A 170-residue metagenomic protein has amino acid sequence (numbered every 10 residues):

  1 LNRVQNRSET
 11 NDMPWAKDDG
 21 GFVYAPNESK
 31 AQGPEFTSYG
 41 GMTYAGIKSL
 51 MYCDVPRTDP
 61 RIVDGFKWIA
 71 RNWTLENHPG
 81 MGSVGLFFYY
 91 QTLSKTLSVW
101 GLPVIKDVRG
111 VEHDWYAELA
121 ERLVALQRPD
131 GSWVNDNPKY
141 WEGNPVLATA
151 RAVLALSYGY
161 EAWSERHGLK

Functional and structural regions predicted by a protein language model:
N2-E121, A125-G168: An alpha-helical repeat/solenoid feature that recognizes helix-turn-helix modules
